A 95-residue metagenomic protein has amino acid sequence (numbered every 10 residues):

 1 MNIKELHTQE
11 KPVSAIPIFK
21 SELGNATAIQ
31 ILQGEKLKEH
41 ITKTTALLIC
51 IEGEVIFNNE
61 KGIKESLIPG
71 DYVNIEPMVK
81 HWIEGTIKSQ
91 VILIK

Functional and structural regions predicted by a protein language model:
M1-L23, T27: A short, N-terminal "cap"/entry segment at the start of jelly-roll beta-barrel domains of the cupin/DSBH fold
N25-T42: Conserved short histidine dyad/triad with adjacent acidic residue
T44-I56: Glycine- and acidic-residue-biased ligand/ion/polar-headgroup-sensing regions
I51-E52, I68-P69, I87, K95: A cytosolic small-molecule/anion-sensing beta-strand core signal
K61-P77: Short acidic-glycine-tyrosine-enriched beta hairpin
P77-K95: Ligand-binding loop in jelly-roll beta-barrel domains
